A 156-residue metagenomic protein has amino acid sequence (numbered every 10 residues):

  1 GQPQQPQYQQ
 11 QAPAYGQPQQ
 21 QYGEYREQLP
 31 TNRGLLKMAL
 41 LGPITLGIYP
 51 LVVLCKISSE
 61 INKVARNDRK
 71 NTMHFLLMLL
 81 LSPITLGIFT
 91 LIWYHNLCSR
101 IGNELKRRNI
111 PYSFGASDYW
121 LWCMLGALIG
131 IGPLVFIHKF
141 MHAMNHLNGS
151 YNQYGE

Functional and structural regions predicted by a protein language model:
G1-S82, I88-L128, P133-E156: Membrane-interface extramembranous regions at the lipid-water interface
